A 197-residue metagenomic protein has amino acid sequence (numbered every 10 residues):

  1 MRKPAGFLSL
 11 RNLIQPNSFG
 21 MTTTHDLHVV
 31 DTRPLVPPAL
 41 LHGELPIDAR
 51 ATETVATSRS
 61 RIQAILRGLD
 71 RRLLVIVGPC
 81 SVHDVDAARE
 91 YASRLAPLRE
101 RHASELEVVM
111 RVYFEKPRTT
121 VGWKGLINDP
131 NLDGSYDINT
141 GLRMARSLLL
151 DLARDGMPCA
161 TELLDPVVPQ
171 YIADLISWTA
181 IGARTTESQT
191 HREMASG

Functional and structural regions predicted by a protein language model:
M1-L10: Intrinsically disordered, low-complexity segments enriched in serine/proline and basic residues
I14-R33: Polybasic, low-complexity association/targeting segments
T22-H25, E105-G197: Active-site-facing alpha/beta catalytic cores
H28-L69: N- or domain-start disorder-to-order transition segments that initiate the globular core
A51-A64, A96-V109, E115, A145 (+1 more regions): N-terminal beta-rich core of secreted/periplasmic extracellular enzymes
L66, A87-E90, N128-L132: Hydrophobic, well-ordered secondary-structure segments that either form specific early membrane-associated helices used
R72-H83, V109-Y113: Short glycine-rich or small-residue beta-strand-to-loop segments that form or flank ligand, phosphate, metal/Fe-S
V82-E100, S135-S147: Glycine-rich anion/phosphate-binding loops
